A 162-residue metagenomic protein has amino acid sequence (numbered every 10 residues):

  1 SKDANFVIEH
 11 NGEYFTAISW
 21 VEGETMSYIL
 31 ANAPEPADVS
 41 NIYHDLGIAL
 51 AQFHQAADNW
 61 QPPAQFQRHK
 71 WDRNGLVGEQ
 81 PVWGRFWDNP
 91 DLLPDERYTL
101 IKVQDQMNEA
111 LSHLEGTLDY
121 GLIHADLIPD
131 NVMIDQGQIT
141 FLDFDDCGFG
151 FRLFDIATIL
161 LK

Functional and structural regions predicted by a protein language model:
S1-I18, W71-V77, L122-A125, P129-I134 (+2 more regions): Structured catalytic core of nucleotide-sugar glycosyltransferases
S1-P62: ATP-binding pocket architecture of kinase catalytic cores
T25, L50, H54-A57, Q61 (+3 more regions): Short, well-ordered alpha-helical segments in soluble proteins
P36-D95: A cross-family kinase active-site recognition segment
H44-G47, Q104, H124, A157: Generic structural concept
G78-A125: Loop-centered beta-sheet repeat module
N108-F154: Active-site acidic catalytic loop and adjacent metal/ATP-binding pocket of ATP-dependent phosphoryl transfer enzymes
L153-K162: Active-site activation/catalytic loop segments of kinase-like enzymes and analogous catalytic loops in related
